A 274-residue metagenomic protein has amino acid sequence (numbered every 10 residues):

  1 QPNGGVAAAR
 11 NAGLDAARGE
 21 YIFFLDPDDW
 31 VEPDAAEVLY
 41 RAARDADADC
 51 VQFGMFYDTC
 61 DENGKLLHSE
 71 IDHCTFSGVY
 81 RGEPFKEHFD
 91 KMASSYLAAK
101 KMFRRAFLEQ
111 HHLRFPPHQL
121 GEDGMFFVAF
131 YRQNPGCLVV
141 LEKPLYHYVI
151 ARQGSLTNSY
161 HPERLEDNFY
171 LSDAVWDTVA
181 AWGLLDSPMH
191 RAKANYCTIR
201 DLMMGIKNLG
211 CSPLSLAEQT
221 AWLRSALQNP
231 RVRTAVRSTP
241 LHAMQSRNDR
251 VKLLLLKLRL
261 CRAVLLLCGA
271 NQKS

Functional and structural regions predicted by a protein language model:
Q1, D26-P27: Short beta-strand/loop segment that forms part of the nucleotide-sugar
Q1-A17: Glycine-rich, basic loop-to-helix element that forms the pyrophosphate-binding segment of sugar-nucleotide handling
V6, P27-E163: Donor-binding/catalytic cores of nucleotide-activated saccharide and glycerol-phosphate transferases/polymerases
A16, R132-Q133, T178, N208: Active-site catalytic microenvironments for nucleophilic, acid-base chemistry
I22: Short aromatic/hydrophobic "clamp" motif used to bind/position activated sugar donors
Y131-R132, R191-K207: P-loop NTPase catalytic cores that bind/hydrolyze ATP
K143-R152, N158-L185, R200-R233: Catalytic core of nucleotide-sugar-dependent glycosyltransferases
L209-S274: Membrane-interface aromatic/basic loop that binds lipid-linked glycans or pyrophosphate carriers, typified by
